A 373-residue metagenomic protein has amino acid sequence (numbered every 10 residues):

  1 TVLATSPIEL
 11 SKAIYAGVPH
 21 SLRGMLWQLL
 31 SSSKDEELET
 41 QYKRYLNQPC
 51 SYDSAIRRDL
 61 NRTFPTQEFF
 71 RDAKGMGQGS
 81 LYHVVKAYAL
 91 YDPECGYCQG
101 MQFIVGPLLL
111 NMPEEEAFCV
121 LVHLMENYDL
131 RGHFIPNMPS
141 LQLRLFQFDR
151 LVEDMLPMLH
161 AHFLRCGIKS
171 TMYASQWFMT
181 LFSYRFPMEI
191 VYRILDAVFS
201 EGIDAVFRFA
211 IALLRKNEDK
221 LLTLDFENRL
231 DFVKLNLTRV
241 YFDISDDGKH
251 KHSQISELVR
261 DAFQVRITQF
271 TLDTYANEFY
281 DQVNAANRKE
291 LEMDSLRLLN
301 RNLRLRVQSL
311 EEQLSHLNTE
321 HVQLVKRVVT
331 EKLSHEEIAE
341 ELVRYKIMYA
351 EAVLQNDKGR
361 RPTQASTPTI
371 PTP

Functional and structural regions predicted by a protein language model:
T1-A89, V105, L109, N277-P373: N-terminal transition regions in large eukaryotic proteins
V2, E9, L124-M172, I203-R297 (+5 more regions): Extended, Lys/Glu/Leu-rich amphipathic alpha-helical scaffolds
V18, L22, K34-E37, F64 (+15 more regions): Eukaryotic basic, amphipathic alpha-helical target segments in cytosolic regions
W27-D35, F103, V122-Y128, D196-E201: Amphipathic alpha-helical scaffolding segments
R44-V84, A117-S175: Alpha-helical cores of eukaryotic small-GTPase signaling modules
G79, Q99-G100, V120, D154 (+2 more regions): Short sequence/structural elements of tandem HEAT/ARM alpha-solenoid repeats
Y82-L90, Q102-L110, C119-H123, R150 (+4 more regions): Contiguous, well-ordered alpha-helical segments that form the cores/surfaces of helical PPI scaffolds
